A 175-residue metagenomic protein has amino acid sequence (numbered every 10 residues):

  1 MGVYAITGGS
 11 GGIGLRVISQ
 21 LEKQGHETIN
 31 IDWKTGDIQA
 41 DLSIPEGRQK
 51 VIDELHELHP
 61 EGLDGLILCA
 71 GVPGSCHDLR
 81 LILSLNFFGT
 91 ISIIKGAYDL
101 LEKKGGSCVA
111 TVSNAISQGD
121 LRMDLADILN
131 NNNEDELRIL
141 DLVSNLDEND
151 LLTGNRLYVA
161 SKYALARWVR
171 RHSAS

Functional and structural regions predicted by a protein language model:
T7, E61-G71, G105-S113: Rossmann-fold scaffold of SDR-type NAD(P)-dependent oxidoreductases
T7-S19: N-terminal Rossmann NAD(P)H-binding glycine-rich loop of SDR-like oxidoreductase domains
W33-G47, L68: Rossmann-fold cofactor-recognition segment
D37, I82-L83: A hydrophobic alpha-helix adjacent to the NAD(P)-binding/active-site core of NAD(P)-dependent oxidoreductases, strongly
L42-E61: Conserved Rossmann-fold cofactor-binding substructure of NAD(P)-dependent oxidoreductases
G74-C76, G106-S175: Catalytic loop of short-chain dehydrogenase/reductase
I93-L101, W168-V169: Hydrophobic positions on the long internal alpha-helix of Rossmann-like NAD(P)-dependent oxidoreductase domains
